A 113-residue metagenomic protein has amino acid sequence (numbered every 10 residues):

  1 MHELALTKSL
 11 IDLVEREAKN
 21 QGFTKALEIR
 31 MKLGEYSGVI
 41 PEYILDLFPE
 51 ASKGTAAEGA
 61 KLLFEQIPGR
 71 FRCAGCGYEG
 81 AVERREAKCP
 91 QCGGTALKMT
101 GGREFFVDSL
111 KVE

Functional and structural regions predicted by a protein language model:
M1-G59: Long, charged N-terminal interaction/targeting segments
H2, I29, F105-E113: Long, charge-rich boundary regions
K32-Y36, E65-G69, L110: Short loop/turn motifs enriched for small/polar and acidic residues
K61-P68, Y78-E83: Short, flexible, mixed-charge glycine/proline-rich loop motifs that serve as phosphate/nucleic-acid-contacting
F71, A87, F105: Cys/His-enriched microdomains
C73-C76, C89-C92: Short cysteine-rich clusters marking metal-coordination/redox-active sites
A81, G94-K98: Short functional micro-motifs and their immediate structural scaffolds
